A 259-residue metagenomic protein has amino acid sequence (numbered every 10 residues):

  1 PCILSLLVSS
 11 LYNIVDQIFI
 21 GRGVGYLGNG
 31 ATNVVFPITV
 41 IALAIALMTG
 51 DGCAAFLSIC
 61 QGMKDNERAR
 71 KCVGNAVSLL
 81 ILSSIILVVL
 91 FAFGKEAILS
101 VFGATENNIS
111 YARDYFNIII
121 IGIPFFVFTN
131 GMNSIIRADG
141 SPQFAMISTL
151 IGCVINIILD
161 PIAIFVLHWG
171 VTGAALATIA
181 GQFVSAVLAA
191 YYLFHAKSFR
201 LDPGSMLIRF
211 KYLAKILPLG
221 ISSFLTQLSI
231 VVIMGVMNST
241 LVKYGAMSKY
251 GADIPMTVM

Functional and structural regions predicted by a protein language model:
P1-A54, I221-L241: Signature of the first transmembrane helix
C2-L7, F116, I120, Q143-L150 (+3 more regions): Hydrophobic faces of transmembrane alpha-helices in multi-pass small-molecule transporters and flippases across diverse
L7-L11, I38-I45, T49, I85-V89 (+5 more regions): Hydrophobic/aromatic residues within the transmembrane alpha-helices of Major Facilitator Superfamily
L11-G30, L99-E106, I162-W169, V231-V258: Helix-terminus/linker motif at the lipid-water interface of multi-pass membrane proteins
N29-V89, F126-A145, N238, A252-M259: Small-residue-rich hydrophobic transmembrane alpha-helices
F36-T39, S83, I151-N156, A177-S185 (+1 more regions): Transmembrane alpha-helical core residues of multi-pass small-molecule transporters, especially secondary transporters
L57-P124, V166-I221: Short alpha-helical transmembrane segments in multi-pass integral membrane proteins
E67, L80, I135-P161, T172 (+1 more regions): Alpha-helical transmembrane segments of multi-pass membrane transporters/permeases
